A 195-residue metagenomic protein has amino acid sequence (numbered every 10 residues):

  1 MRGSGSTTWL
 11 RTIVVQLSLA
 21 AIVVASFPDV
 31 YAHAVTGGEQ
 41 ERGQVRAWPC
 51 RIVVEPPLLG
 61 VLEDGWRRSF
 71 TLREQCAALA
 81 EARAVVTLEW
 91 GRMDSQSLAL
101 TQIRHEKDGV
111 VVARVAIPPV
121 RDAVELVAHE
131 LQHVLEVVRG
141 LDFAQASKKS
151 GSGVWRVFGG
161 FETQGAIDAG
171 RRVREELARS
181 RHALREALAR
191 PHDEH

Functional and structural regions predicted by a protein language model:
M1-L10: N-terminal secretory signal peptides that target proteins for export/translocation
T12-D29: Bacterial N-terminal signal peptides
Y31-V111, A116-R121, I167, R172-S180 (+1 more regions): Auxiliary, metal-adjacent structural segments of Zn-dependent hydrolase domains
R121, V137-G170: Post-HEXXH active-site segment of zinc metalloproteases
E125-V138: Active-site recognition of the HExxH zinc-binding catalytic motif
R190-H195: Short, solvent-exposed mixed-charge patches
